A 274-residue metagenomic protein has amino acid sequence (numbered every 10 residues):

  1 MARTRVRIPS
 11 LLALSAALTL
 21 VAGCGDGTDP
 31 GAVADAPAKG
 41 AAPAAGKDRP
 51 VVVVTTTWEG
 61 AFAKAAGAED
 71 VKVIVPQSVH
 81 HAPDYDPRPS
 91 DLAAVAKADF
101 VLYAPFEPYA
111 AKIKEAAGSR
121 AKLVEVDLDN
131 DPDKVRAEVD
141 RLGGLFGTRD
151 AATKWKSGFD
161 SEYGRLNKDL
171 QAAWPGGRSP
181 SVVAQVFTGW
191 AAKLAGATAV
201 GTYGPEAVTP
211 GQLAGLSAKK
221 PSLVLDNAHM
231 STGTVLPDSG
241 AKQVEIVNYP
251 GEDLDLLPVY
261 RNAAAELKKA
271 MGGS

Functional and structural regions predicted by a protein language model:
M1-A22: Sec-dependent bacterial lipoprotein signal peptides
L12-A16, C24-K47: Short, low-complexity, disordered segments immediately C-terminal to signal peptides in bacterial exported proteins
P30, E115-V182, L254-S274: Extracytoplasmic substrate-binding proteins
V33, G46-A66, I74-D86, H229 (+1 more regions): Extracytoplasmic "Venus flytrap"
P50-V51, K134-R136, K219-S274: Structured C-terminal subdomain patch of bacterial secreted/periplasmic proteins
V52-V54, E59-A63, A151-G204, V208-L216: Basic- and aromatic-lined ligand-binding clefts that recognize polyanionic substrates
G67-R88, T188-A214, E245-L256: Alpha-helical, coiled-coil/dimerization segments enriched in small aliphatic residues
D70-R149, T232-A241: Acidic/His-rich segments in extracytoplasmic proteins that coordinate ligands and/or metal ions
